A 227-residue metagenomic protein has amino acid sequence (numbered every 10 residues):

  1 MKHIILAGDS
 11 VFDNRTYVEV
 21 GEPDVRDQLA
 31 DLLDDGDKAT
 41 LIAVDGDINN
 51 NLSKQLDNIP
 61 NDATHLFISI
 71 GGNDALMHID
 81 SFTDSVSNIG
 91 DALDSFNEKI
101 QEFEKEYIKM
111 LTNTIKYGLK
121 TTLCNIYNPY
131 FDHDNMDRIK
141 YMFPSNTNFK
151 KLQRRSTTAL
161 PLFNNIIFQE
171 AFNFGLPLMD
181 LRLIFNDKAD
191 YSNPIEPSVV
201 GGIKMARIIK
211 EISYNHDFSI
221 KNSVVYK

Functional and structural regions predicted by a protein language model:
M1-D45, D57-D62: Serine-esterase "nucleophile elbow" of acetyl-processing enzymes
V11, G46-I48, N128, F185: Residue-level detector of flexible, active-site-proximal loop/helix-junction positions within diverse enzyme catalytic
N14, I48-N51, D74-H78: Short active-site-adjacent helix-start/loop capping segments
V18-E19, L52-S53, V199: Conserved strand-to-helix beginnings and helix N-cap segments that scaffold or border functional pockets
I42-D47, R138-Y141: Short, charged N-terminal helix-start/capping segments
D57-K227: Alpha-helical cap/lid subdomain in secreted, periplasmic, or secretory-pathway luminal O-acyl-processing enzymes
